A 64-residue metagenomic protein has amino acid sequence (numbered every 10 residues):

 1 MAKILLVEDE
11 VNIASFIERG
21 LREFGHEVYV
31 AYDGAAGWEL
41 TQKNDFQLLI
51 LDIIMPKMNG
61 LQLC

Functional and structural regions predicted by a protein language model:
M1-K3: Non-catalytic signal-transmission and effector/linker regions of two-component phosphorelay proteins
E8: Conserved acidic carboxylate
V11-Y29, K43: Two-component/phosphorelay signaling modules centered on CheY-like receiver
D33-A36, N59-L63: Acidic catalytic/metal-coordinating carboxylates
N44-L48: Short acidic/histidine-rich motifs immediately flanking catalytic phosphotransfer sites in two-component signaling
D52: Active-site residues of response regulator receiver
M55: Receiver (REC) domain active-site loop signature in two-component systems and cognate sites in sensor histidine kinases
